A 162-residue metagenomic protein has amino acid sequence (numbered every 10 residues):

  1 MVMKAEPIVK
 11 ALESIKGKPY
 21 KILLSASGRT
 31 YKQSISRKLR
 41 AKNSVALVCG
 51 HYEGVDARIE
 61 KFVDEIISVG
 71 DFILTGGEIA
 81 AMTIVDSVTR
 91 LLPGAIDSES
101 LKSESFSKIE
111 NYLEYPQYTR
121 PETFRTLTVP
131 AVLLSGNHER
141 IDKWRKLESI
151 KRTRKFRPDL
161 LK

Functional and structural regions predicted by a protein language model:
M1-H51, D56, P93: S-adenosyl-L-methionine/SAH cofactor-binding core of RNA-modifying enzymes
K10, S14, T83, S87 (+1 more regions): Alpha-helical scaffold segments in soluble metabolic enzymes
K18, K42-N43, F62, L147 (+1 more regions): Structured helix-beta-strand junction loops
K21, I96-K102, P158-L160: Short, flexible loop/turn segments with low-complexity composition
V55-L101: Structured adenosyl-cofactor binding patch, chiefly the S-adenosyl-L-methionine
I79, L91-A131: Internal, active-site/partner-interface "lid" segment
P121-K162: SAM-dependent methyltransferases
